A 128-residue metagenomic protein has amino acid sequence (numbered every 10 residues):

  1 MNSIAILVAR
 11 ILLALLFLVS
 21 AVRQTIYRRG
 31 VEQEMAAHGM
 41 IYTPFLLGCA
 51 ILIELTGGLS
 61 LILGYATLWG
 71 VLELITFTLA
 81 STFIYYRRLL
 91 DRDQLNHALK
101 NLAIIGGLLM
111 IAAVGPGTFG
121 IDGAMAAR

Functional and structural regions predicted by a protein language model:
M1-G30, A36, I41-T56, I62-R128: Extended, low-polarity transmembrane helix blocks
